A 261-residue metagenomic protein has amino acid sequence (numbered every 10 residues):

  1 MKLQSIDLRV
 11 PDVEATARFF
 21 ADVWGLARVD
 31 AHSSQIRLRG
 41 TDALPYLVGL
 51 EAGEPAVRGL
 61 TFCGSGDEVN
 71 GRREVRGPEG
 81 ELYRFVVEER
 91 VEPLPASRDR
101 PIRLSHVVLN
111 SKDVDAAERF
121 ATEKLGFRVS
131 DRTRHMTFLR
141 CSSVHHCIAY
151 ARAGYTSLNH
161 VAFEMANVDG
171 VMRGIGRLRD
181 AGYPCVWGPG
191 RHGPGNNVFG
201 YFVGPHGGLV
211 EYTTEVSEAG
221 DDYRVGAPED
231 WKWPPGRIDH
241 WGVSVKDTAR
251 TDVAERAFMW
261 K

Functional and structural regions predicted by a protein language model:
K2-P11, L50-R76, R103-K112, T156-A181 (+1 more regions): Vicinal oxygen chelate
K2-P45, L109-H146, A151: Core segments of cupin and vicinal oxygen chelate
L3-Q4, L26, L38, V48 (+8 more regions): Short, structured motif recognition centered on aromatic/hydrophobic residues
V48-A52, A96-R98, A149-A153: Short, flexible, solvent-exposed loop/turn segments with mixed acidic/basic and small polar residues
E51-P55, E89-V91, R152-Y155, S217: A short, sequence-level motif marking secondary-structure junctions
G66-R100, T137-F138, Y183-K261: Vicinal oxygen chelate
V86-R119, E123: Surface-exposed beta-loop interaction hotspot
D115-E118, T122-V225: Structured core of small recognition/catalytic domains
